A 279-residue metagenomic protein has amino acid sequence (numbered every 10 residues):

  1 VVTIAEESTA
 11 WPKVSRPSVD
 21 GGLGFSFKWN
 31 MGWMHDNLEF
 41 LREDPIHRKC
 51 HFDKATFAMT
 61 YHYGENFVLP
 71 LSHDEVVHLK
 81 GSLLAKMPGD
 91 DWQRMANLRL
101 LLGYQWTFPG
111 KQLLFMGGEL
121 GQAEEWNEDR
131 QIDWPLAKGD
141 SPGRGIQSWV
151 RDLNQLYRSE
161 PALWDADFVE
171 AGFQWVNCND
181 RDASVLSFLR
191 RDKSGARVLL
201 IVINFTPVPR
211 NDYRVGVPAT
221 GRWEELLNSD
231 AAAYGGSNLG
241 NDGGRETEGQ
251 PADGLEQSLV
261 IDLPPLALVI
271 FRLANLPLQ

Functional and structural regions predicted by a protein language model:
V1-N127, R158-W164, F168-D230, S237-N238: Conserved alpha/beta catalytic core and glycan-binding cleft of carbohydrate-active enzymes
L84-M95, D133-R144, L255-V260: Active-site rim elements
Y104, D152-Q155, E225, F271-L273: Residue-level signal for well-ordered alpha-helical scaffold segments within enzymatic catalytic domains
N127, Q131, N275-Q279: C-terminal/domain-terminus segments
I132, A137, S141, G145-Q147 (+2 more regions): C-terminal accessory region downstream of the catalytic core in glycan-modifying enzymes
A137-W175, A267-I270: Aromatic- and carboxylate-lined catalytic core of secreted/periplasmic carbohydrate-active enzymes
D242-L278: C-terminal beta-strand-rich structural cap/linker in extracellular carbohydrate-active enzymes
